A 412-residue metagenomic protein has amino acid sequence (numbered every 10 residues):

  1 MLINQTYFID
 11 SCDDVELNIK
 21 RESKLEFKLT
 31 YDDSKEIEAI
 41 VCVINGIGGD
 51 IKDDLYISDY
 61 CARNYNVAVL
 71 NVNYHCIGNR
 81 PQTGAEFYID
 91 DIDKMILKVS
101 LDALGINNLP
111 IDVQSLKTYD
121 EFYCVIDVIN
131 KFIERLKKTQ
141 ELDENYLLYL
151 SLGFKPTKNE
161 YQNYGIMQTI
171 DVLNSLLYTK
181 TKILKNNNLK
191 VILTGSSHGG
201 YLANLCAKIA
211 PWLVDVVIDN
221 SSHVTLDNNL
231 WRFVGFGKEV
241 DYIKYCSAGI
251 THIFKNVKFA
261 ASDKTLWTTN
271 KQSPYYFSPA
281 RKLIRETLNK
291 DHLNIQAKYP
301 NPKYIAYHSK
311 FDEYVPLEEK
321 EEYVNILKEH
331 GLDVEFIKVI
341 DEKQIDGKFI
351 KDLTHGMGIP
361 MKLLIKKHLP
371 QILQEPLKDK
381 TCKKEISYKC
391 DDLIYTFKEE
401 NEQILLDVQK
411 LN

Functional and structural regions predicted by a protein language model:
M1-C12, N18, I77-A85, I89-L104 (+2 more regions): Extended charged low-complexity segments that act as oligomerization/scaffolding linkers
M1-S34, A39, N412: A domain-start/cap signature at the N-terminus of enzymes
E26-L136: Short, surface-exposed "cap/lid" segments of acyl-processing enzymes
K35, Y242-N412: Serine-hydrolase catalytic core
N71-H75, N145, K338-I340: Residue-level recognition of beta-strand->loop/alpha-helix junctions
G78-D93, T157-D171, I183, N187: Catalytic nucleophile-loop/oxyanion-hole region of alpha/beta-hydrolase and closely related hydrolase-like folds
L147-E160: Short glycine/proline-rich turn/loop motifs
Y178-G237: Primarily recognizes the serine-hydrolase "nucleophile elbow" in alpha/beta-hydrolase and SGNH/GDSL folds
